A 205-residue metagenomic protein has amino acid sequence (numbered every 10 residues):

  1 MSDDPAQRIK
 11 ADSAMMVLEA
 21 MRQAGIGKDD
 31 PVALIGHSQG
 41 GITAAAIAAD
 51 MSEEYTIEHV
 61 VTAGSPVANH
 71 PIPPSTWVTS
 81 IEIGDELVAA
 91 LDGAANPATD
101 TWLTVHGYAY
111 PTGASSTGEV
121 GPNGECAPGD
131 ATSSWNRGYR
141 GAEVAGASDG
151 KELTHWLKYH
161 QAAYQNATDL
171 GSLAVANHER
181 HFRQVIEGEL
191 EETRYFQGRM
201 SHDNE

Functional and structural regions predicted by a protein language model:
M1-I35: Long, composition-driven intrinsically disordered regions
M1-M15, Y55-E205: Lipolytic serine-hydrolase domain surface
M21-K28, S52-E53, N69-P71: Surface-exposed acidic, glycine-flexible loop patches that form ligand/cofactor-binding and adhesion interfaces
A33, M51-E54: N-terminal start-of-chain detector that recognizes signal peptides and the immediate post-cleavage beginning
I35-A44: Gly/Ala-rich beta-loop-alpha elbow adjacent to hydrolase catalytic centers
A44-A45, I72: Short glycine-/acidic-enriched loop or helix-start segments at secondary-structure transitions that form or flank
A46-D50: Active-site signature of alpha/beta-hydrolase-fold catalytic machinery across serine- and Asp/Cys-nucleophile hydrolases
